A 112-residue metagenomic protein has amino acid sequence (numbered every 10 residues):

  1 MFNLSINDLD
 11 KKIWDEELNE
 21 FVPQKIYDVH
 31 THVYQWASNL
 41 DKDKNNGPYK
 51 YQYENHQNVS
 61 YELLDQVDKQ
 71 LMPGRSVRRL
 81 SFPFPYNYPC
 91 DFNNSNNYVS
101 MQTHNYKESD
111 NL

Functional and structural regions predicted by a protein language model:
M1-L112: Helix-coil boundary/capping segments in enzymes
